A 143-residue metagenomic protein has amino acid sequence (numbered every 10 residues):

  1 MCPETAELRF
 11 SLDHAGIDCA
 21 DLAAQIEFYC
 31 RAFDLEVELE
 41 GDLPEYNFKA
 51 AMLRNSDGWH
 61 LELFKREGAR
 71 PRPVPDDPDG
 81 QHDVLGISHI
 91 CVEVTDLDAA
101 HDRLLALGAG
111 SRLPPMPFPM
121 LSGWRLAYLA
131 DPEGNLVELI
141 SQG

Functional and structural regions predicted by a protein language model:
M1-L8, G41, K49-R54, V92 (+1 more regions): Vicinal oxygen chelate
P3, E38-L39, P75-G80: Short, P/G- and charge-enriched loop/turn segments at secondary-structure junctions
R9, I17-L61, A99, A106 (+1 more regions): Core segments of cupin and vicinal oxygen chelate
S11-D21, A51-W59, V74-R103, R125-A130: Vicinal oxygen chelate
D34, A69, A109-G110: Residue-level marker of structural boundaries
W59, E67-R70: Active-site/binding-pocket entry motifs
L61-E62, V137: Short beta-strand segments
L63-K65, S141: Residue-level recognition of conserved beta-strand positions in structured domain cores
